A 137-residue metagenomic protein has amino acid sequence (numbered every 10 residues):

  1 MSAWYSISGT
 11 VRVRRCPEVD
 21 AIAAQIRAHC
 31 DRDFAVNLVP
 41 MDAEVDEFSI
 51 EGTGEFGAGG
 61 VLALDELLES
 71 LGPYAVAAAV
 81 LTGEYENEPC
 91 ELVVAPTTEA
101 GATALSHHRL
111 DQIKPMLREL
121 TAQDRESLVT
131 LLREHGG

Functional and structural regions predicted by a protein language model:
M1-H29: Short, extreme N-terminal segment that most often corresponds to the first beta-strand
Q25-G137: Charged interaction segments
